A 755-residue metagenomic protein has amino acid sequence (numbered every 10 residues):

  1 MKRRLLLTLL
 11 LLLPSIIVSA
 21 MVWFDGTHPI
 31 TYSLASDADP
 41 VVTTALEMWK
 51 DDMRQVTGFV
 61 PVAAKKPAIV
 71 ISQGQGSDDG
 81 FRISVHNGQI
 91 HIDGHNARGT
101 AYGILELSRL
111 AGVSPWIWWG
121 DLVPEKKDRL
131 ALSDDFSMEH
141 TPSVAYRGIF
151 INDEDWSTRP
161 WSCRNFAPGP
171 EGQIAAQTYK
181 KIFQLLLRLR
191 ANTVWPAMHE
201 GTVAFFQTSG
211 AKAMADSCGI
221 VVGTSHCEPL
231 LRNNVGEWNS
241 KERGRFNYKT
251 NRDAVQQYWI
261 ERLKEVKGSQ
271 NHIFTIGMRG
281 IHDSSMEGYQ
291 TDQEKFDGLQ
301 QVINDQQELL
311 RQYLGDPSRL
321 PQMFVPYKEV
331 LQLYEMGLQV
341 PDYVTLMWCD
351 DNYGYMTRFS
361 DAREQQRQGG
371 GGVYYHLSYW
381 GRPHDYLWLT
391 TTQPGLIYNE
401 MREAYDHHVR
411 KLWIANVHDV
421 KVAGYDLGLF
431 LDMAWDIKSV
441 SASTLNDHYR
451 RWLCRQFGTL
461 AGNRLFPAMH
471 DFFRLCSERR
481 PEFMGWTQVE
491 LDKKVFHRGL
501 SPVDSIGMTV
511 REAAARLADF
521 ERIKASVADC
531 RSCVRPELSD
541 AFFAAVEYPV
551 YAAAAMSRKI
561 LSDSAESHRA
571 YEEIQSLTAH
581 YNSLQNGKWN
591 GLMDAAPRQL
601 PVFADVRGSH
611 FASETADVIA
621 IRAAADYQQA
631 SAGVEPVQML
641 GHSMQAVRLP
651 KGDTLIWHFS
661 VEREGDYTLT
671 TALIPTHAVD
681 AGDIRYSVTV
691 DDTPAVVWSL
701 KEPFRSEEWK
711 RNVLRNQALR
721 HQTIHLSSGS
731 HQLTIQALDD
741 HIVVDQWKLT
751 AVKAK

Functional and structural regions predicted by a protein language model:
M1-W23: Bacterial Sec-dependent N-terminal signal peptides
A20-T141: Contiguous, structured surface segment used for ligand recognition
D93-G94, S157-A175, N192-T202, N239-V255 (+2 more regions): The substrate-binding groove and active-site-proximal loops of carbohydrate-active enzymes, especially glycoside
W116-E171, Q177-A197, G369-G372: An acidic-aromatic substrate-binding cleft motif
K126-K127, Y449-P601, T654: C-terminal non-catalytic alpha-helical accessory regions
L130, F206-Q207, M214-D216, K241-Q368 (+3 more regions): Gly/Pro-rich turn-and-neighbor structural signature
G201-H226: Aromatic-lined substrate-binding rim segments of carbohydrate-active enzymes
D594-K755: Extracytoplasmic
